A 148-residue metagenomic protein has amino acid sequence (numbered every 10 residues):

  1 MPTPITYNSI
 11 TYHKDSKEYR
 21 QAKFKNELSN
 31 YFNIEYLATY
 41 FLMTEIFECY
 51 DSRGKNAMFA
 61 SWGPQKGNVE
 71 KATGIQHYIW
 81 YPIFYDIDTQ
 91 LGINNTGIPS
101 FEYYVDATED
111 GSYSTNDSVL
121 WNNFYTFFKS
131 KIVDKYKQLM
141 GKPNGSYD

Functional and structural regions predicted by a protein language model:
M1-G145: Conserved kinase catalytic-core segment
